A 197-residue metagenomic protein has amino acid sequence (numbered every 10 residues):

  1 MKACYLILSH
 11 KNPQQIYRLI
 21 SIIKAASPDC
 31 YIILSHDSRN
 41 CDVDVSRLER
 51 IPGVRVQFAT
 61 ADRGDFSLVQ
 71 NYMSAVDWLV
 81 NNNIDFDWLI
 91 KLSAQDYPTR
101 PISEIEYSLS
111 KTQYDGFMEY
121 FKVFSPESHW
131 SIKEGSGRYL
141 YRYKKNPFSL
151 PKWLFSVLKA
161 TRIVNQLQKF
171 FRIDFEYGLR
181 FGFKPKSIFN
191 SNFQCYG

Functional and structural regions predicted by a protein language model:
M1-G197: ER/Golgi luminal nucleotide-sugar-dependent glycosyltransferases, focusing on the catalytic module
